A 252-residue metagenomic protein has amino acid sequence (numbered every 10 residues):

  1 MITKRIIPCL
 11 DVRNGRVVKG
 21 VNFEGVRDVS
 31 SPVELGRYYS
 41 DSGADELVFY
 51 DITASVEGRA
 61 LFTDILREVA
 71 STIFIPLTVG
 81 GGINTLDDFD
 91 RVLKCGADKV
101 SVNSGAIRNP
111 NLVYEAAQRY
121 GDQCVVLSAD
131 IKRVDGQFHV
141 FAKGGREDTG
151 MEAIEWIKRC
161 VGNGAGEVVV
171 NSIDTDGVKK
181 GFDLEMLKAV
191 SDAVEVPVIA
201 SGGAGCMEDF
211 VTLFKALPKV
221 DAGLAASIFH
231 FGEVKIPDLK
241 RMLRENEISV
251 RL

Functional and structural regions predicted by a protein language model:
R5-C9, E46, F74-T78, K99-S101 (+5 more regions): Structural preference for beta-strand elements that scaffold enzyme active sites
D11, Y39, L47, V79 (+6 more regions): Conserved, mostly hydrophobic/aromatic
V12-N14, V18-K19, A97-V170, D174-T175: Conserved anion-binding
E46-D64, S104, V169-K180: Glycine-rich, proline-tolerant flexible connector loops at the mouths of alpha/beta enzymes
T53, L61-Y120: Glycine/small-residue-rich loop that forms an oxyanion/phosphate-binding "nest" at active or ligand-binding sites
A60-R67, P110, G150-I154, K180-A189: Charged helix-capping and loop-helix junction motifs
I73, L77-K99, E185-A222: Catalytic cores of alpha/beta
V113-Y120, V211-L252: C-terminal helical cap(s) of enzyme catalytic domains, especially alpha/beta-barrels
